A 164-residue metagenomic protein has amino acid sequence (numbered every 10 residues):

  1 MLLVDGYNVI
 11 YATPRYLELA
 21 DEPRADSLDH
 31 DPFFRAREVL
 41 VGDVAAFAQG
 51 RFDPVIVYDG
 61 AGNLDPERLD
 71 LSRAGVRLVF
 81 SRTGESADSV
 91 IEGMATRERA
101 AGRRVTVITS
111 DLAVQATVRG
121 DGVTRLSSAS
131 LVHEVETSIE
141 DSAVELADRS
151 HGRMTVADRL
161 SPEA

Functional and structural regions predicted by a protein language model:
L2-V4, N8-A164: Nuclease catalytic cores that cleave nucleic-acid phosphodiester bonds, predominantly acidic two-metal-ion
